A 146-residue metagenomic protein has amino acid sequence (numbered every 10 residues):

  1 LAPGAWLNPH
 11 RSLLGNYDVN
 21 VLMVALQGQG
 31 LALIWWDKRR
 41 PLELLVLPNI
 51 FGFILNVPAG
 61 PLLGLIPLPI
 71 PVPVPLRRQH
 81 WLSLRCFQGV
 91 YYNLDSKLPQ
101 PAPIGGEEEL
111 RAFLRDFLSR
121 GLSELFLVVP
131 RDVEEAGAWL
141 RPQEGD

Functional and structural regions predicted by a protein language model:
L1-Q79, R85-D146: Cysteine-dependent deubiquitinase/ubiquitin-like isopeptidase catalytic cores across multiple families
